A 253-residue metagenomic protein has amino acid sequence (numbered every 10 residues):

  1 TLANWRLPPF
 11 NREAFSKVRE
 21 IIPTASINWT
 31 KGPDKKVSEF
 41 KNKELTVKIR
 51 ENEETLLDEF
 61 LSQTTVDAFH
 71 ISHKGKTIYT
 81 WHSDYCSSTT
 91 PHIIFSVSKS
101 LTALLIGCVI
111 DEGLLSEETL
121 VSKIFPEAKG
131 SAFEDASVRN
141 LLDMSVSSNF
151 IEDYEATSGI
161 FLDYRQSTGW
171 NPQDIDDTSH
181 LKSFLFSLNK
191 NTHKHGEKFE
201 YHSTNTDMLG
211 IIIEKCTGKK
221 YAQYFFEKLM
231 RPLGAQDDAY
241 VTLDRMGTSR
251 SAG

Functional and structural regions predicted by a protein language model:
T1-C86, L114-L115, D143, S147 (+1 more regions): N-terminal leader/targeting segments and the immediately adjacent pre-domain N-terminus
E59, T80, L104, C108 (+5 more regions): Residue-level signal for well-ordered alpha-helical scaffold segments within enzymatic catalytic domains
G75, I93-E118, L141, L209-I213: Active-site SXXK
K76-W81, S122-K123, T157-K194, K220-D238: Short, charged, amphipathic alpha-helices and their helix-cap/turn boundaries
I93, E112-D153, S187-K190, T204 (+1 more regions): Active-site helix/loop module of the DD-peptidase/beta-lactamase fold, centered on the serine-lysine SxxK catalytic
F95, F199-Y201: Catalytic tyrosine of NAD(P)H-dependent dehydrogenase/reductases that use a Tyr as the general acid/base
T178-S179, Y201-D207: A short mid-domain helix/strand-loop element embedded in enzyme catalytic domains that forms or borders the active-site
G196-F199, R250-A252: A short glycine-threonine-serine/GTX helix/turn-capping micro-motif
